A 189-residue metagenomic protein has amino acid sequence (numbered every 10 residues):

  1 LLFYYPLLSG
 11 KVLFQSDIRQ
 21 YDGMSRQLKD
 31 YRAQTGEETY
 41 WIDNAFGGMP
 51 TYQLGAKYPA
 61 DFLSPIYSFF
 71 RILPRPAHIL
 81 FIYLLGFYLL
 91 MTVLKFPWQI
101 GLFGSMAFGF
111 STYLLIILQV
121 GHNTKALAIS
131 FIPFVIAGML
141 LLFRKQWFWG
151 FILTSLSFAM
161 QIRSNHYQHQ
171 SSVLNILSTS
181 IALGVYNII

Functional and structural regions predicted by a protein language model:
L1-L84, M106-P133: Membrane-interface coil-to-helix junctions
Q34, F69, V93-L94, R163: Alpha-helical structural context
G86-L89, V93, Q99-I188: Membrane-embedded helix bundles of polyisoprenyl
